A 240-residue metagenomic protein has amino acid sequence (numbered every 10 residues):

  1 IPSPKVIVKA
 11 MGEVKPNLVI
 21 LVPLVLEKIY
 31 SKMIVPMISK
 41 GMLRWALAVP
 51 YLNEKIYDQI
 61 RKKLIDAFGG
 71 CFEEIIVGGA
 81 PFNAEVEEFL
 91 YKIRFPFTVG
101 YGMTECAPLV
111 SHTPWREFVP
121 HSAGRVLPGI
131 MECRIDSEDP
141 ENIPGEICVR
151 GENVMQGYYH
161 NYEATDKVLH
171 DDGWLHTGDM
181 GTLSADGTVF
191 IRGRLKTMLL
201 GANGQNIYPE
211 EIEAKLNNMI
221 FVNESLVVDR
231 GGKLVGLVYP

Functional and structural regions predicted by a protein language model:
I1-V14, I207-I212: ATP-dependent adenylate-forming carboxylate-activation enzymes
V8, R61-L64, D166, E213: Short hydrophobic/charged patches on amphipathic alpha-helices used for structural packing and interfaces
N17-I20, I29-V119, V222-N223: Gly/Ser/Thr-rich phosphate-binding loop
V19, E132, G187, L216 (+1 more regions): Residue-level signal for inorganic ion chemistry
H121-P128, D171-D172: Short Gly/Pro-enriched turn/cap motifs at secondary-structure boundaries
D136, G178-M180, N218-P240: C-terminal boundary motif of the adenylate-forming
D139-G201, N218: Conserved ATP-binding/catalytic segment of the ANL
